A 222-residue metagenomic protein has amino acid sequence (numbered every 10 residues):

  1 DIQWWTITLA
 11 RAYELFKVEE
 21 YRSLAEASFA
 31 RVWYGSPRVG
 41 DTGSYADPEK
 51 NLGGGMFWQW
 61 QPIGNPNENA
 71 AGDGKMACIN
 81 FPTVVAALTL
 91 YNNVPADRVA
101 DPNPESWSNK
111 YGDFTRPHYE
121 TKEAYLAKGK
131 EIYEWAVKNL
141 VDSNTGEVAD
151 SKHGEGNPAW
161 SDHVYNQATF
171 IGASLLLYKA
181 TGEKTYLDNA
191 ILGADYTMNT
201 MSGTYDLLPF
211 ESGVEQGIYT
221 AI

Functional and structural regions predicted by a protein language model:
D1-I222: Glycan-recognition and catalytic cores of secretory/periplasmic carbohydrate-active enzymes
